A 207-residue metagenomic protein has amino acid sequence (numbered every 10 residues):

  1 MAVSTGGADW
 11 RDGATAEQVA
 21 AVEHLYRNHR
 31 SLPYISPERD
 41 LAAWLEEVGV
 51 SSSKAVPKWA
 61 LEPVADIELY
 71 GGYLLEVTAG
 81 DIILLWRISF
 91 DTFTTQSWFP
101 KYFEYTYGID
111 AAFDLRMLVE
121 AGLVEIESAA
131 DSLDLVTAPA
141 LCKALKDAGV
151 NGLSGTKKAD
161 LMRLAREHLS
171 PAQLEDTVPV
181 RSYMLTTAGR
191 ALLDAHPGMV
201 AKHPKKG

Functional and structural regions predicted by a protein language model:
V3-G6, W10-G207: Basic helix-extension-helix modules of the SAP/HeH family
